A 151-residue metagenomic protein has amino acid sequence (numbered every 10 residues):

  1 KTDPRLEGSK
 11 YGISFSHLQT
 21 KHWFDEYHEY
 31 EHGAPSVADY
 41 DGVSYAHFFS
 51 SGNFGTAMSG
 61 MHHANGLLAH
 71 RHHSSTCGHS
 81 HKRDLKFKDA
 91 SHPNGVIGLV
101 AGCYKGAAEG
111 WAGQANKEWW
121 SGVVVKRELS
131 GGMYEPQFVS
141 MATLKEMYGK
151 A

Functional and structural regions predicted by a protein language model:
K1-H32: Active-site neighborhood of divalent metal-dependent phosphoester bond hydrolases
T2, T20, A64-L68, L144: Generic structural signal of hydrophobic/aromatic residues within well-ordered alpha-helices of folded domains
D3, S14, D89, S140-T143: Serine/threonine-rich low-complexity intrinsically disordered regions
P35-S36: Gly/Pro-rich turn-and-neighbor structural signature
D39: Catalytic cofactor-binding cores of redox enzymes
G42-Q137: Conserved beta-sheet core of the metallophosphoesterase superfamily
E135-A151: Polar, enzyme-active/binding microenvironments
